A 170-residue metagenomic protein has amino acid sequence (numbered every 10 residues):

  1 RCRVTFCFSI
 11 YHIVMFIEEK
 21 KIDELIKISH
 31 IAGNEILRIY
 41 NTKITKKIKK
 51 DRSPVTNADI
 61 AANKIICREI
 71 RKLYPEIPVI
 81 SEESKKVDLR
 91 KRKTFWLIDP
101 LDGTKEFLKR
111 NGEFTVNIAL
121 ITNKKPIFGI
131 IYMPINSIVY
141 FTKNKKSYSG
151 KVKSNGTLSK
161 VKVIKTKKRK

Functional and structural regions predicted by a protein language model:
Y11-L101: N-terminal subdomain of lithium-sensitive/metallo-dependent phosphomonoesterases centered on the IMPase/IPPase/PAP
F95-L97, N117, G129: Short glycine-aspartate micro-motif
L108: Glycine-rich, Arg-bearing micro-motifs that act as flexible, cationic patches
N111-T115: Conserved structural elements of the adenylate-forming
A119-K170: Acidic beta-strand-loop-alpha-helix segment within the catalytic core of divalent metal-dependent phosphate-processing
